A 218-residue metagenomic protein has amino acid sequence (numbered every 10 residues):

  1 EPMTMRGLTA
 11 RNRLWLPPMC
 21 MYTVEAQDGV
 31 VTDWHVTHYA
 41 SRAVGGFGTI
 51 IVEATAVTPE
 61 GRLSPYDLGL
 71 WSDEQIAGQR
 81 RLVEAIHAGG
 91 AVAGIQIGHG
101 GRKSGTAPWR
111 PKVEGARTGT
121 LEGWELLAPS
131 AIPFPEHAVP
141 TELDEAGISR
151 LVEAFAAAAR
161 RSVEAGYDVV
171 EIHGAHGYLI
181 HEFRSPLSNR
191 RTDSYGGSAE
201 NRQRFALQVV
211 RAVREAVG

Functional and structural regions predicted by a protein language model:
E1-G100, A107-W109, L151, A159: N-terminal capping/small domains of soluble enzymes
M21, T55-T58, H176-Y178, R184-N189: Short connector loops/turns at beta-strand edges and beta->alpha or beta->beta junctions
G29-V31, V152-A156, R161-E164, S194-Q208: Active-site glycine- and acidic-residue-rich loops that bind and position anionic ligands or nucleotide-like cofactors
S41, A85, A154-R161, V169 (+2 more regions): Structural preference for long, well-ordered alpha-helical segments within the folded cores of structured domains
I50-A54, A93-I97, A165-L179, R214: Short beta-strand segments at enzyme active-site cores
D67-G94, R184-G218: Alpha-helix-loop-beta-strand connector modules within alpha/beta enzyme cores
E84, G98-R161, A165: Non-globular sequence segments
L121-A131, E136-E145, L179-Q208: Active-site-adjacent beta->alpha loops and helix N-cap segments on the catalytic face of soluble alpha/beta enzymes
